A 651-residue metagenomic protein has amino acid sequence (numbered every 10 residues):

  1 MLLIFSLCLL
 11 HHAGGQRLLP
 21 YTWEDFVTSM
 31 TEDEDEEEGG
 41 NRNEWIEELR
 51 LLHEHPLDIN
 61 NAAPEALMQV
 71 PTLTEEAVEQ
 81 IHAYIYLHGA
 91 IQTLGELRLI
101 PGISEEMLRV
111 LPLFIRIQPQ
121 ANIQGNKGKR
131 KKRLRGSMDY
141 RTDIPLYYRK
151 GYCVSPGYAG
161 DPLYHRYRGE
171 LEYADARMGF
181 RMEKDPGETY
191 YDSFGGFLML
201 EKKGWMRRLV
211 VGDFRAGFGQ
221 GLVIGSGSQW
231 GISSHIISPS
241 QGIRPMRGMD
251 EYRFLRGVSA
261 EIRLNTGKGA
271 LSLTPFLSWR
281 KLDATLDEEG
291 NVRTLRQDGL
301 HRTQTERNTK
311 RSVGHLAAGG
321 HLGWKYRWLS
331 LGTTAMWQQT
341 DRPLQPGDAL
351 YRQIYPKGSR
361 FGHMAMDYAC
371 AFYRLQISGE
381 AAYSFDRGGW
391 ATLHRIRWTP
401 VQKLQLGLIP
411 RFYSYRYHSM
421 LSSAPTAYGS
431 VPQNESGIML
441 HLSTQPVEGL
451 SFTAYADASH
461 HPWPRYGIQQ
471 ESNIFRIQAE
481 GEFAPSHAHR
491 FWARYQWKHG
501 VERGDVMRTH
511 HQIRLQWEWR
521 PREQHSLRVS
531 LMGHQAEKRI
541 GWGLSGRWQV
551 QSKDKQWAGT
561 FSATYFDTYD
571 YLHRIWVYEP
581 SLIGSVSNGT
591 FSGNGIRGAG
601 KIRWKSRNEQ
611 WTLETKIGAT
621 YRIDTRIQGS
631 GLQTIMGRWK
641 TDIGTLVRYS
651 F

Functional and structural regions predicted by a protein language model:
M1-C8: Bacterial N-terminal signal peptides
A13-G15: Boundary at the C-terminal end of the N-terminal hydrophobic targeting segment
R17-Q69, M107-R166: C-terminal extensions
T74-V78, S104-E105: Small-residue hinge/turn detector
N126-C153, L171-F180, L209, F218 (+3 more regions): Transmembrane beta-strand segments of Gram-negative outer membrane beta-barrel proteins
C153, Y158-P162, K268, V313-D348 (+1 more regions): Exposed, low-structure sequence patches enriched in small/polar residues
R181-F194, P245-E251, N308-R311, A382-S384 (+1 more regions): Outer-membrane beta-barrel proteins
G187-D283, K403-M420, A558-Y571: Outer membrane beta-barrel
